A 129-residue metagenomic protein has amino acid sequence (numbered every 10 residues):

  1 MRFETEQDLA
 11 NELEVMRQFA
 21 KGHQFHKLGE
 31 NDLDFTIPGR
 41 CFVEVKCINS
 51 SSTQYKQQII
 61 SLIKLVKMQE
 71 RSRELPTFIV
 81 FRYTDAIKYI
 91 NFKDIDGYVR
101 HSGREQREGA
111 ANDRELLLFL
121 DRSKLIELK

Functional and structural regions predicted by a protein language model:
M1-G29, I87: Acidic-basic catalytic patches of nuclease active cores, encompassing PD-(D/E)XK and other metal-cofactor nuclease
R2, N49-Y55: Surface-exposed cleft-lining segments at the edges of enzyme active sites
T5, F25-H26, E70-R71, F78-F81: Short, positively charged
K21-H23, Q69, F81-K129: Non-catalytic C-terminal interaction segments of nucleic acid-processing enzymes
N31-L33: Short beta-strand or tight-loop elements that sit immediately N-terminal to catalytic metal-binding acidic residues
F35-S51: Conserved catalytic cores of phosphodiester-cleaving nucleases, focusing on short active-site segments
G39-R40, E74-F78, I87: Short, surface-exposed beta-edge/turn micro-motifs
Q54-I79: Short, charged, amphipathic alpha-helix that recurs within catalytic cores of restriction-modification and other
